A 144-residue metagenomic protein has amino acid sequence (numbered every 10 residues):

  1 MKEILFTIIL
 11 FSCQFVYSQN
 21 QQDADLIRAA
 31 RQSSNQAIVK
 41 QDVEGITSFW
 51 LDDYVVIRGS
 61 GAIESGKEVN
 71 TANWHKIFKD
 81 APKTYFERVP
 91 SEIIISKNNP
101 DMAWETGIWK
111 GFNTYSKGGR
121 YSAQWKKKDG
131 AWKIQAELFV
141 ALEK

Functional and structural regions predicted by a protein language model:
M1-L5: Positively charged n-region of N-terminal signal peptides that target proteins for export
I8, F15-F49: Short, low-complexity N-terminal intrinsically disordered segments enriched in polar/charged residues
S34, I46-T47, Y54, N70 (+2 more regions): Hydrophobic pocket/interface hotspot
S48-T84: Short solvent-exposed beta->alpha transition segments
W50, S60, G107-W109, A123 (+1 more regions): A mature extracytoplasmic/lumenal domain signature
A72-T114: Surface-exposed, charged secondary-structure patches
F112, E143-K144: Sequence/structural signature of outer-membrane beta-barrel proteins
G118-E143: Short beta-strand edge/turn micro-motifs at domain boundaries
